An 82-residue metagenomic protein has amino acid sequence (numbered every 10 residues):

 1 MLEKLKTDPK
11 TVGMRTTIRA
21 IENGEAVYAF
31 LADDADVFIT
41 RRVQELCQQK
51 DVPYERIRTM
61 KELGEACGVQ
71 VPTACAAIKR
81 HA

Functional and structural regions predicted by a protein language model:
M1-A26, D36: Ribosome large-subunit tunnel/peptidyl-transferase-proximal elements
T16, V27, C67, V71: Short, flexible micro-motifs
I18-E22, F38-Q44, Q70-V71: Generic detector of short, locally flexible boundary/turn motifs and exposed helical patches
Y28, V37-I57, E62: Amphipathic, hydrophobic secondary-structure cores in small proteins
A35-D36, A82: Conserved nucleotide-binding/hydrolysis micro-motifs of P-loop NTPases
V52-A82: C-terminal structural segments of small proteins and small subunits
